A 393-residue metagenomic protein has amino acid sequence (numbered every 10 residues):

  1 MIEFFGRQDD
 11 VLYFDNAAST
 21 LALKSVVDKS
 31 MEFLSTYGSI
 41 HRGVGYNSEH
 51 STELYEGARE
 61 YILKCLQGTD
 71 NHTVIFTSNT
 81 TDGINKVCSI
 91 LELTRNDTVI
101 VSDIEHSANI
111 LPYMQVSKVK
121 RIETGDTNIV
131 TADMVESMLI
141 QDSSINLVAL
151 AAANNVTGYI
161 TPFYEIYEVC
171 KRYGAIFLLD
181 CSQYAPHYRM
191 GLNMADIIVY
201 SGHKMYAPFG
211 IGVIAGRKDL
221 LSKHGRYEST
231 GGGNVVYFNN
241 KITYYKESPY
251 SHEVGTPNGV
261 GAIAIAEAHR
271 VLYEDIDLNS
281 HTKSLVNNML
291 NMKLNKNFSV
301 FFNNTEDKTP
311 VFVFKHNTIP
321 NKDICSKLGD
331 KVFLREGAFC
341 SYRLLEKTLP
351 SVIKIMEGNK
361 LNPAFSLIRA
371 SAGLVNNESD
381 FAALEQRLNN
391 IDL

Functional and structural regions predicted by a protein language model:
M1-L393: Pyridoxal 5′-phosphate
